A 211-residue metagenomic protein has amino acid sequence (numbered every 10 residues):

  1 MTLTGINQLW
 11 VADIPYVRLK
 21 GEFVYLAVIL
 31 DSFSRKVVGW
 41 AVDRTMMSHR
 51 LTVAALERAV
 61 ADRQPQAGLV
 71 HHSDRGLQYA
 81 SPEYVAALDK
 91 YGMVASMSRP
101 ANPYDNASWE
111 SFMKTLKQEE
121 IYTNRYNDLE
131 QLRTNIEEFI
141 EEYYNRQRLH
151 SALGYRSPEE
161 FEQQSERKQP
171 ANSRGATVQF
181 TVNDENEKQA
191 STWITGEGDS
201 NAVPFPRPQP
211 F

Functional and structural regions predicted by a protein language model:
M1-F211: Charged DNA-binding/catalytic regions of mobile-element recombinases
